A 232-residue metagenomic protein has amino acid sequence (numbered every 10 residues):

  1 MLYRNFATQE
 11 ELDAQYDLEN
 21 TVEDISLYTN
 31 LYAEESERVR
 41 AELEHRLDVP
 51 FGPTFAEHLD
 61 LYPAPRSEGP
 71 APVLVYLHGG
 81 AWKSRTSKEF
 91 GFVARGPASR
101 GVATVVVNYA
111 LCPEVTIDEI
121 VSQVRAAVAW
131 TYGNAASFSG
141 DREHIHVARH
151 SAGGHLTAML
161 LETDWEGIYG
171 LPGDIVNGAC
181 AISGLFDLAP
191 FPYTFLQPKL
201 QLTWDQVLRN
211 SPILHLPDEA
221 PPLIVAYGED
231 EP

Functional and structural regions predicted by a protein language model:
M1-P232: Alpha/beta-hydrolase superfamily serine-hydrolase fold, recognizing
